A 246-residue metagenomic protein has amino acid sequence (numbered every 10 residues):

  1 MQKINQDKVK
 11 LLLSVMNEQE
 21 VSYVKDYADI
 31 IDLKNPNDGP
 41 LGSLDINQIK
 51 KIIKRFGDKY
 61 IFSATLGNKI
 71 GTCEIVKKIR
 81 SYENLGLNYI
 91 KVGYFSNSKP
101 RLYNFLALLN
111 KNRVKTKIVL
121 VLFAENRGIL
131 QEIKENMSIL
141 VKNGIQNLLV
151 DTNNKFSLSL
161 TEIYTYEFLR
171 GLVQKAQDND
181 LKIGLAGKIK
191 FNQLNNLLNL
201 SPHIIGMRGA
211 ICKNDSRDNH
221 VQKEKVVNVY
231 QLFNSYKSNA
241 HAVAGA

Functional and structural regions predicted by a protein language model:
M1-M16, A242-A246: N-terminal amphipathic alpha-helix/helix-capping segment at the start of soluble metabolic enzymes
M16-D26, T65-L85, G128-I139, L185 (+1 more regions): Catalytic cores of alpha/beta
I30-G42, L85-K99, L149-S157, L200-K223: Glycine-rich phosphate-binding active-site loops on the catalytic face of alpha/beta enzymes
N35, G57-K77, E83-T161, K175 (+1 more regions): Conserved anion-binding
G39-G57: Glycine-rich, positively charged N-terminal anion/phosphate-binding segment
N47-I52, S98-K111, M207-A246: C-terminal helical cap(s) of enzyme catalytic domains, especially alpha/beta-barrels
I49-K51, G128-T152, L160-N199, M207 (+1 more regions): Short loop-to-alpha-helix "cap/lid" segments that border enzyme active sites across diverse enzyme classes
